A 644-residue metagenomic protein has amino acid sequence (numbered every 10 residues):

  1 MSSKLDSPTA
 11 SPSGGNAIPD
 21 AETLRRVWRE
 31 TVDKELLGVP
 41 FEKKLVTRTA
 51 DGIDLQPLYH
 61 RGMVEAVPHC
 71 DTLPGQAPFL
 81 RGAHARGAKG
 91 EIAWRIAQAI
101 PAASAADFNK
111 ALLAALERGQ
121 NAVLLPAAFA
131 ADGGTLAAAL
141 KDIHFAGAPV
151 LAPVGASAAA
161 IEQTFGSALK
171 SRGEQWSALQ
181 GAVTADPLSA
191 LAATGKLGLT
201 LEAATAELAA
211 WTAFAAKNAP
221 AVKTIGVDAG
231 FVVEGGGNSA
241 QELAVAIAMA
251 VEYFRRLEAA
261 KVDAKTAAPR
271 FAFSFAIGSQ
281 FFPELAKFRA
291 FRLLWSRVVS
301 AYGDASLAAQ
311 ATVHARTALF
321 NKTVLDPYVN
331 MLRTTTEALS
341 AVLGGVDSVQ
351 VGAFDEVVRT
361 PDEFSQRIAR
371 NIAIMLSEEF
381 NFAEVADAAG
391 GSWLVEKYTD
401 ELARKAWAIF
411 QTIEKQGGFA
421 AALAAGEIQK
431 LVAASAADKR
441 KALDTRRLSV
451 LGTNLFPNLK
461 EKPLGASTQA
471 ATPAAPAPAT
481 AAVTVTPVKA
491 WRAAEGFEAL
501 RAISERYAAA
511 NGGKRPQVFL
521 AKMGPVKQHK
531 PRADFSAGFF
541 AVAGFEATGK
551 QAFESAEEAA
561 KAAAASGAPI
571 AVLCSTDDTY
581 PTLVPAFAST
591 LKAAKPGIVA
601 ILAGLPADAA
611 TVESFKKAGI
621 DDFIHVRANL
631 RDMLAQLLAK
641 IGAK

Functional and structural regions predicted by a protein language model:
S2-K4, G15-N16, A246-Y253, T266 (+4 more regions): Active-site capping/gating regions of soluble enzymes
S2-Q280, E284, Y302-A305, Q310-H314 (+14 more regions): Catalytic alpha/beta active-site cores
S2-R26, F41-T47, D51-A83, D347 (+2 more regions): Intrinsic disorder at enzyme termini
L243, S365, A533: Short, conserved glycine- and acidic-residue-centered signature motifs in active-site or ligand-binding loops
L325-E337, M523, K527, P531 (+1 more regions): Active-site-adjacent loop and "lid" segments of alpha/beta metabolic enzymes
V329-L332, K550-A556: A general structural motif
E498-G544: C-terminal accessory/binding modules appended to enzymatic or scaffolding proteins
